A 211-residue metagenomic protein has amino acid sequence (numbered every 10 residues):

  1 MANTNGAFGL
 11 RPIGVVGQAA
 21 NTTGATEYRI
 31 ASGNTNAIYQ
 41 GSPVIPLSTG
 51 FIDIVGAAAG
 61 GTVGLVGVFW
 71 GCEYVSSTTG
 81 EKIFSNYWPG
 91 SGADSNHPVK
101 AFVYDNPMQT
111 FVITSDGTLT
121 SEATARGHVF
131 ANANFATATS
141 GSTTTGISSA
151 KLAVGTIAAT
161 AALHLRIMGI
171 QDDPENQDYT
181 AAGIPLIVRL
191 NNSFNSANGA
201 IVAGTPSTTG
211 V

Functional and structural regions predicted by a protein language model:
M1-V211: Surface-exposed, low-hydrophobicity beta-strand/loop segments enriched in small/polar/acidic residues
